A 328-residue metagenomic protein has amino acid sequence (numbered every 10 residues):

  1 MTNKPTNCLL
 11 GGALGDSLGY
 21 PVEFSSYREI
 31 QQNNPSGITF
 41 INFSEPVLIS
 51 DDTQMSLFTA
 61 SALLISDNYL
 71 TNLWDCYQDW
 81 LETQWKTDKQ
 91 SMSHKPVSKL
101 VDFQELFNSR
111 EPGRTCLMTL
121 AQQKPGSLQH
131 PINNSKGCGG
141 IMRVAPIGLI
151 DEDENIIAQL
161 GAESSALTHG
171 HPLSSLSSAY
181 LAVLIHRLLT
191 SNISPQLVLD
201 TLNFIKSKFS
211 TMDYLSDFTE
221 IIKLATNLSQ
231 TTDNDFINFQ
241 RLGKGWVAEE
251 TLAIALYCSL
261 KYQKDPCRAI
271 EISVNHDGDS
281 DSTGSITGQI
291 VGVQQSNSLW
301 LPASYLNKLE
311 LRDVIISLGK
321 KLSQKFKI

Functional and structural regions predicted by a protein language model:
M1-I328: Structured, active/binding-site neighborhoods that engage oxygen-rich ligands
